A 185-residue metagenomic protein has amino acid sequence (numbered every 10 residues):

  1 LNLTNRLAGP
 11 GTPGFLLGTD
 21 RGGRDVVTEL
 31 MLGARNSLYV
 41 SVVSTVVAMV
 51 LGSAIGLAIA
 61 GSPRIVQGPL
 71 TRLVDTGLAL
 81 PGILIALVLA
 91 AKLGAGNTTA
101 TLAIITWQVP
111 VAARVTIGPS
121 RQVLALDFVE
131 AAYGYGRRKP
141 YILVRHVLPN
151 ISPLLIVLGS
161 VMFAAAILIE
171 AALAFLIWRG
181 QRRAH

Functional and structural regions predicted by a protein language model:
L1-S53, L57-A58, R64-G68, I83 (+2 more regions): Gly/Trp-centered helix-boundary motif
L16-D20, G52, G61, V66-V123 (+1 more regions): Generic hydrophobic transmembrane alpha-helix motif, especially the helices
T19-R24, S62, A131-N150: Short helix-to-coil transition segments within interhelical loops that connect adjacent transmembrane helices
V27-Y39, Q67-L78, G94, L148 (+2 more regions): Alpha-helical membrane-interface segments at transmembrane helix boundaries
M31, V43, G77, T101 (+3 more regions): Small/hydrophobic positions within alpha-helical transmembrane segments of multi-pass membrane transporters
R35-L51, A86, P140-A172: Transmembrane alpha-helices
L84-V88, K92, G96-V109, L155-H185: Non-cytoplasmic
